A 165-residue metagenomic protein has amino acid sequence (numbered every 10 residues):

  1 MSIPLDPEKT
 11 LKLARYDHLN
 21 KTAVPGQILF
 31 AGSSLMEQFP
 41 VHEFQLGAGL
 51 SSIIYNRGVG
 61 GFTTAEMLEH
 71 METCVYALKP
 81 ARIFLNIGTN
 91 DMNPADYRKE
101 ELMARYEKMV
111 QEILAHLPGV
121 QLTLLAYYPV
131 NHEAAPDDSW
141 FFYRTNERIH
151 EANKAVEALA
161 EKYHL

Functional and structural regions predicted by a protein language model:
S2-K108: Conserved SGNH/GDSL esterase-like catalytic core that processes O-acyl groups on lipids and polysaccharides
G47-G49, E69-L165: Alpha-helical cap/lid subdomain in secreted, periplasmic, or secretory-pathway luminal O-acyl-processing enzymes
